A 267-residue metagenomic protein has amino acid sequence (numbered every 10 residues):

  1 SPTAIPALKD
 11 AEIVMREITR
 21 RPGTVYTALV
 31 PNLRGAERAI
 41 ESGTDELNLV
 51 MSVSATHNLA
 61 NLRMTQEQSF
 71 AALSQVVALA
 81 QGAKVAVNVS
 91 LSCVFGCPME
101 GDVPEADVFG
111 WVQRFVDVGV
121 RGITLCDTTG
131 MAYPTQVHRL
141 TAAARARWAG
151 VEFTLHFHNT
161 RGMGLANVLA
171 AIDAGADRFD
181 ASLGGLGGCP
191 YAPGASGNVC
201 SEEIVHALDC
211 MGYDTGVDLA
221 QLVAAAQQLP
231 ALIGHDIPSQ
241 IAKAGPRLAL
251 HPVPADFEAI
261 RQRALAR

Functional and structural regions predicted by a protein language model:
S1-R267: Catalytic cores and adjacent flexible loops of soluble metabolic enzymes that perform enolate/carbanion chemistry on
